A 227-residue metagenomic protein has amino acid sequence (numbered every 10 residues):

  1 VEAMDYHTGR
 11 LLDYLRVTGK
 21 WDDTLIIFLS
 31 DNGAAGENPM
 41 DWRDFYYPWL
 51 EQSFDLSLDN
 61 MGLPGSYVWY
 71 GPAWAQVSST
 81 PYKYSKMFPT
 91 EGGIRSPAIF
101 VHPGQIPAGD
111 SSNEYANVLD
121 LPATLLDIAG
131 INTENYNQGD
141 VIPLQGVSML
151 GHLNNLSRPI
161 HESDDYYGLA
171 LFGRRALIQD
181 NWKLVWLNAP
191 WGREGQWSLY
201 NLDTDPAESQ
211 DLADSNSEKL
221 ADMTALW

Functional and structural regions predicted by a protein language model:
V1-L11: Outer-membrane beta-barrel transmembrane strands
D13-V17, L126-I131, N154, D214-S217: Sec-exported extracytoplasmic/periplasmic mature domains
Y14-V101: Histidine-centered active-site microenvironments of extracellular/periplasmic hydrolases and transferases
G33, W42, Q210-E218: Active-site-proximal N-terminal segment of extracellular/periplasmic enzymes that hydrolyze or transfer
P64-G92, Q105-E114, V118-D203: C-terminal cap/loop subdomain of S1 sulfatases and analogous C-terminal strand-loop tails that border
E162-S163, L220-W227: Short, intrinsically disordered, charge-balanced linker/junction segments flanking boundaries in proteins
